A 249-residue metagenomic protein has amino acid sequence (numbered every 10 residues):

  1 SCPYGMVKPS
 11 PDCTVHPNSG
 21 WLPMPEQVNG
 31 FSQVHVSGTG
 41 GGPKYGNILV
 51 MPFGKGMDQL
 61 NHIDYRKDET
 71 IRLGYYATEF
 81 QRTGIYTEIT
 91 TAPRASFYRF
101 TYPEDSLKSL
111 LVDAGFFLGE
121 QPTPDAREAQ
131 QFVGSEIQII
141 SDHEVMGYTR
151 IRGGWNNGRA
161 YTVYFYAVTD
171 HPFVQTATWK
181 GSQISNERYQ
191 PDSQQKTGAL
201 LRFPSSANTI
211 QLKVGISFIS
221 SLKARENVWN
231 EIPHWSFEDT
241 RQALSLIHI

Functional and structural regions predicted by a protein language model:
S1-I247: Accessory carbohydrate-recognition regions in carbohydrate-active enzymes
